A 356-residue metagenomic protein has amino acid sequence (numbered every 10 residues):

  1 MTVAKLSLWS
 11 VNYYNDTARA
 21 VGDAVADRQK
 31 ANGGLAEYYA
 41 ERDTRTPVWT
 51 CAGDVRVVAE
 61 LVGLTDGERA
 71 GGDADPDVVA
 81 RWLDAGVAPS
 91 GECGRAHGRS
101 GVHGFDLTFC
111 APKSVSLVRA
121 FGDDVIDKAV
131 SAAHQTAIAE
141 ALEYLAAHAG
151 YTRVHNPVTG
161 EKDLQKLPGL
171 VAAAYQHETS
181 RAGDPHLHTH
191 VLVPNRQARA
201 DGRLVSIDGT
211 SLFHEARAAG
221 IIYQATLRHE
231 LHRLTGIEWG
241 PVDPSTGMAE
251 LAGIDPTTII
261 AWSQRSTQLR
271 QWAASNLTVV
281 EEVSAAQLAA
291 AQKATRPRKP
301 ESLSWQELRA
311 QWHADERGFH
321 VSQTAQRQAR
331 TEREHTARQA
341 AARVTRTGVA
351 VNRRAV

Functional and structural regions predicted by a protein language model:
M1-G348, N352-R354: Intrinsically disordered, flexible peripheral segments
